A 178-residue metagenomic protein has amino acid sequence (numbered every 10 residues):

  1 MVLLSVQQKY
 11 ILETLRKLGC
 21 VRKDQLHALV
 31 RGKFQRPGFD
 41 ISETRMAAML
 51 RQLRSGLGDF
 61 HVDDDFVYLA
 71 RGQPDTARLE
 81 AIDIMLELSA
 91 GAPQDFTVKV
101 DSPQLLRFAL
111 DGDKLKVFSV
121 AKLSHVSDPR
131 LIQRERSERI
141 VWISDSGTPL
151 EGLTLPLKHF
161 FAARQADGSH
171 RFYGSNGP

Functional and structural regions predicted by a protein language model:
M1-V2: Intrinsically disordered, low-complexity serine/threonine- and proline-rich regulatory segments
S5, G38-F39, P74-R78, L150-L155: Short, structured coil/loop segments at alpha-helix boundaries
S5, Y10-L18, D24-Q25, Q52-K116 (+1 more regions): Nucleic-acid-binding surface
V21-G38: Short acidic, hydrophobic short linear motifs in intrinsically disordered regions
R36-G56: Short amphipathic alpha-helical interaction segments
I82-P178: Electrostatic, structured charged patches in enzyme active sites and in nucleic-acid/phosphate-binding
